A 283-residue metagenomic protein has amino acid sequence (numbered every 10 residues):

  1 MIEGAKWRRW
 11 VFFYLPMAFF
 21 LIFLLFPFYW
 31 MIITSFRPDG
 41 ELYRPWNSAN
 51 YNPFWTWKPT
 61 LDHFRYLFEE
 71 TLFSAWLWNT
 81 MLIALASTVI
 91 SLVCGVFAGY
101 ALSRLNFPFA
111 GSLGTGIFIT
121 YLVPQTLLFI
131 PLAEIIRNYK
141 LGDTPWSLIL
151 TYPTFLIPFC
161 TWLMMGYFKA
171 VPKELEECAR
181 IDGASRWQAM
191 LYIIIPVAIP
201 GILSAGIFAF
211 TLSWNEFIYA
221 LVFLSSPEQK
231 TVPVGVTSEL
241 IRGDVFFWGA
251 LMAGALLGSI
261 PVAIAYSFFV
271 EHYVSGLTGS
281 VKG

Functional and structural regions predicted by a protein language model:
I2-G283: A structural signal for multi-pass alpha-helical bundles of membrane permease subunits that mediate small-molecule
